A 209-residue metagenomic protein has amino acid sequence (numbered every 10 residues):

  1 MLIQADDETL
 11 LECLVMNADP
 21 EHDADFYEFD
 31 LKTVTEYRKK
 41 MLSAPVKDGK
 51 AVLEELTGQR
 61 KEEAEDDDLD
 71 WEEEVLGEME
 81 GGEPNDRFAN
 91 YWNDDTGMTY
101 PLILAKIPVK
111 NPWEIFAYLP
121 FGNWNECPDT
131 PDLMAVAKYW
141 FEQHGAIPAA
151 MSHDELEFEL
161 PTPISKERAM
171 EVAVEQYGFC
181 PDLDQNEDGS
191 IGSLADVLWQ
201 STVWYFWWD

Functional and structural regions predicted by a protein language model:
M1-P112: Extended, low-hydrophobicity segments enriched in charged/polar residues
T33, N111-E114, D132, R168-E171 (+1 more regions): Exposed alpha-helical structural elements
Y91-Y139: Surface-exposed, low-hydrophobicity interaction/linker segments
D95-Y100, F141, M151, V197-S201: A generic structural signal for short, non-catalytic loop/turn and secondary-structure boundary residues
I107, A146-A150: Short edge beta-strands and adjacent turn/loop segments
W124, W140, W204-W208: Tryptophan-centered motif/residue detector
Y139-A146: Short amphipathic beta-strand starts and helix->beta connectors
P148, D154-D209: Alpha-helical oligomerization segments
